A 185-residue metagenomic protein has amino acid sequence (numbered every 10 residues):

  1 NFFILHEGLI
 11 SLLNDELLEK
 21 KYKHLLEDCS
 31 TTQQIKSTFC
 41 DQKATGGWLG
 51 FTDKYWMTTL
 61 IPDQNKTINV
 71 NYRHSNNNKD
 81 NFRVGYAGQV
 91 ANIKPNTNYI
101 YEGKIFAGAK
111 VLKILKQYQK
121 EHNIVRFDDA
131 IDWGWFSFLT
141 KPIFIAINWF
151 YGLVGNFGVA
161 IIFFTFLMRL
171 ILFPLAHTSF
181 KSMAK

Functional and structural regions predicted by a protein language model:
N1-F127: Soluble non-transmembrane domains of integral membrane proteins
V90, W133-S137, H177: Generic amphipathic alpha-helical segments used as scaffolds and interaction surfaces in large, multi-domain proteins
N96, M168-K185: Membrane-interface amphipathic helices and adjacent TM-edge segments
F106-F157: Interfacial loop/helix-cap signal at membrane boundaries in integral membrane proteins
F144, A160, M183: Membrane-embedded glycan transfer/ligation machinery that uses polyprenyl lipid-linked sugar donors/oligosaccharides
V159-I171: Internal alpha-helical transmembrane segments of multipass membrane proteins, especially hydrophobic lipid-embedded
